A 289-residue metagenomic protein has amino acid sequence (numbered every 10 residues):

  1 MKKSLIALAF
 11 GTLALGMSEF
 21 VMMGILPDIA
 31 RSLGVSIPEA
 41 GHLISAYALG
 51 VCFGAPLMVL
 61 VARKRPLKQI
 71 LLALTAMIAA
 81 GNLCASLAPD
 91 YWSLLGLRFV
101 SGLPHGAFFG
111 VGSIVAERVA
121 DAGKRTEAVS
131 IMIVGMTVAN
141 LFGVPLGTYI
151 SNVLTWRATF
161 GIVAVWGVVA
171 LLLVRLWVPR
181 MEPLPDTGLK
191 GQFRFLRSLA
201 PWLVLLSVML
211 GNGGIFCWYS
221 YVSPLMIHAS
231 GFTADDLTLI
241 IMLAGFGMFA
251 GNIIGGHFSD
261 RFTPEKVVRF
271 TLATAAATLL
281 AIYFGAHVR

Functional and structural regions predicted by a protein language model:
S4-I37, M58, W218-S223: Extracytoplasmic
G34, P66, L87-S93, G231 (+2 more regions): Helix-breaking motifs and short loop linkers at transmembrane-helix boundaries and internal kinks in secondary membrane
F53-W92: Conserved MFS/SLC helix-loop-helix module at the cytosolic interface between two early adjacent transmembrane helices
A55-P66, G251-T263: Helix-to-loop junctions at the C-terminal end of transmembrane segments in multipass secondary transporters
Q69-L83, A164, K266-A281: Structural signature of the two symmetry-related core transmembrane helices
D90-S93, D121-L176, Y221, L225: Helix-loop-helix hairpin linking two adjacent transmembrane segments in secondary transporters
L97-G135: Cytoplasmic helix-loop-helix junction between adjacent transmembrane helices in 12-TM secondary transporters
W177-L205: Juxtamembrane intracellular "pre-TM" segments in multi-pass secondary transporters
